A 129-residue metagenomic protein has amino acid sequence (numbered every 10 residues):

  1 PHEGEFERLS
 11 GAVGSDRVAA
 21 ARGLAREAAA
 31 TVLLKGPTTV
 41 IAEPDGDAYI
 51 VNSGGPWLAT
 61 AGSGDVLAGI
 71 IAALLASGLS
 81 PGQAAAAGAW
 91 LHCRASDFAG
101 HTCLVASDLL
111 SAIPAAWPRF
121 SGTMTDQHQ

Functional and structural regions predicted by a protein language model:
P1-S53, G122-Q129: Glycine-rich phosphate/dinucleotide-binding loop and adjoining beta-alpha-beta core of small-molecule
R8, I41-E43, L67, C93-G100: Short active-site-adjacent structural elements
R8, T60-L91: Short, small-residue alpha-helix embedded
A12-A19, G78-Q83, G100-L104: Short, charged, surface-exposed loops that flank catalytic or proteolytic processing sites
A19-A25, P81-A95, A106-P114: Short, well-structured alpha-helical segments that form the helix of a local strand-helix-strand
P56-L58: Glycine-rich phosphate/pyrophosphate-binding beta-alpha loops
R94-Q129: Charged C-terminal helix
